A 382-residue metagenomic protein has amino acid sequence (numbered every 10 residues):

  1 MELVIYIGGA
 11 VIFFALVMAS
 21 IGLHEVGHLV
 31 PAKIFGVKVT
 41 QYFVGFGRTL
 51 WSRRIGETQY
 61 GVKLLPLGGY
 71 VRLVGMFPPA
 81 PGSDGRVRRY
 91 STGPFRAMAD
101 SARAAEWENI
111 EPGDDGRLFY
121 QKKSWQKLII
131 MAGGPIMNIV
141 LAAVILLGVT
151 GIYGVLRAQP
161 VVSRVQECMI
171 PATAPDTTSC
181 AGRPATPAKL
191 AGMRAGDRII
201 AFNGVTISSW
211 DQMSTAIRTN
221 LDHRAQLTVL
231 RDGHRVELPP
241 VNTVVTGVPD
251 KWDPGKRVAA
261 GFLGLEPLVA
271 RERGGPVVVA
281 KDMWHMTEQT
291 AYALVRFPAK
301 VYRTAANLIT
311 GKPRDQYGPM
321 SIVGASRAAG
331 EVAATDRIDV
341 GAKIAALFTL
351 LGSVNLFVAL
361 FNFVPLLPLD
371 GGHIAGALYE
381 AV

Functional and structural regions predicted by a protein language model:
V4-I110, D114, L360-A381: Small-residue-rich helix-interface/hinge motifs
I5, G9-F13, K122-I130, A346-L350: Residue-level signature of transmembrane alpha-helical entry/exit and packing/kink sites in multi-pass membrane
L23, I34, T58, G69 (+3 more regions): Internal alpha-helical transmembrane segments
H24, V62, G134, A188 (+7 more regions): Terminal peptide-recognition signature
D114-K122, M169, D250-V358, L378-V382: Functional transmembrane alpha-helices
P160-P187, R194: Short extracytoplasmic/periplasmic juxtamembrane "stem" segments immediately C-terminal to an N-terminal membrane anchor
R183-W210: Conserved PDZ fold ligand-binding element
R194, I200, S214-A259: PDZ-domain C-terminal substructure recognizer with occasional recognition of PDZ-binding tails
